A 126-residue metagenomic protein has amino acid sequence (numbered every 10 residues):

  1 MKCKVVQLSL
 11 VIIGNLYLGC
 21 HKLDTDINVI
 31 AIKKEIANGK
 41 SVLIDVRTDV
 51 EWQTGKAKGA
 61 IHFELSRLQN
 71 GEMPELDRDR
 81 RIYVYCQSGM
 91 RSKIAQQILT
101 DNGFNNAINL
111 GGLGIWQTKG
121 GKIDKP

Functional and structural regions predicted by a protein language model:
K2-Q7, N15-S41, V50-R81, M90-P126: Rhodanese-like catalytic fold shared by cysteine-dependent sulfurtransferases and DSP/PTP-type phosphatases
L43-D45: Structural scaffold elements adjacent to functional motifs in cytosolic proteins
Y85: Short, surface-exposed ligand- or partner-binding patches at beta-edge/loop junctions that are enriched in aromatics
